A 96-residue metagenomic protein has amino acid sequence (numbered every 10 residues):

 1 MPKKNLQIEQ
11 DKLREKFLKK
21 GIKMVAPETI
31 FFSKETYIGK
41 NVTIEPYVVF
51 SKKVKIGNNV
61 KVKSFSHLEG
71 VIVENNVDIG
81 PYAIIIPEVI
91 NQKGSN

Functional and structural regions predicted by a protein language model:
M1-T29, S33-N41, N59, N76: Terminal amphipathic alpha-helical/low-complexity segments used for targeting or macromolecular assembly
R14, K34-E35, S51-K53, L68-G70: Short, positively charged
F31, Y37, K55, I72 (+1 more regions): ABC ATPase A-loop
N96: Glycine-rich phosphate/ribose-binding loops and adjacent secondary-structure elements that form binding surfaces
